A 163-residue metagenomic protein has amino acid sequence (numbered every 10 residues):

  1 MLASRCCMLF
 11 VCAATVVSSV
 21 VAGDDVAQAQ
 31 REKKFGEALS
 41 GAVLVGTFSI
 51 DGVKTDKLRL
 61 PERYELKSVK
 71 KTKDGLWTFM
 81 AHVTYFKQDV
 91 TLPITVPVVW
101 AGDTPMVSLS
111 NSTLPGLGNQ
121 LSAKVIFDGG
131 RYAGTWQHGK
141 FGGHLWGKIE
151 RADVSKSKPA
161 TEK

Functional and structural regions predicted by a protein language model:
M1-S4: N-terminal secretory signal peptides that target proteins for export/translocation
C7-S18: Bacterial N-terminal signal peptides
V20-G23, A27-A29: Boundary at the C-terminal end of the N-terminal hydrophobic targeting segment
A29-K33, A38-K163: Central antiparallel beta-sheet cores of small beta-barrel/beta-sandwich binding domains
